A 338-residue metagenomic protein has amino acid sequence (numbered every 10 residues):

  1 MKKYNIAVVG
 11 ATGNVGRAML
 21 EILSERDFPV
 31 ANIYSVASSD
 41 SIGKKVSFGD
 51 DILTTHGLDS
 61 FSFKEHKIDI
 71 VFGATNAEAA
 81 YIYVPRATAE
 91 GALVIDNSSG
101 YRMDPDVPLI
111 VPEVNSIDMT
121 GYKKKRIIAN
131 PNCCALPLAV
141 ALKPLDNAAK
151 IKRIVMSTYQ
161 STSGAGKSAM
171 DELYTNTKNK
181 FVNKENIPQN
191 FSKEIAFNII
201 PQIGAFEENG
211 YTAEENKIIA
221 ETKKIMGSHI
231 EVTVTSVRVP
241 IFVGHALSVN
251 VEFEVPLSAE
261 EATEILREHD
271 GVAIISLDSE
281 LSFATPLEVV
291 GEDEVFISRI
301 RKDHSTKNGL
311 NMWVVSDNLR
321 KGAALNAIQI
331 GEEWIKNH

Functional and structural regions predicted by a protein language model:
M1-I195, E231, A259, V295-F296 (+4 more regions): N-terminal Rossmann-like NAD(P) cofactor-binding subdomain of oxidoreductases, focused on the glycine-rich
V71, T162-H338: Charged docking surfaces used in two-component/phosphorelay signaling
